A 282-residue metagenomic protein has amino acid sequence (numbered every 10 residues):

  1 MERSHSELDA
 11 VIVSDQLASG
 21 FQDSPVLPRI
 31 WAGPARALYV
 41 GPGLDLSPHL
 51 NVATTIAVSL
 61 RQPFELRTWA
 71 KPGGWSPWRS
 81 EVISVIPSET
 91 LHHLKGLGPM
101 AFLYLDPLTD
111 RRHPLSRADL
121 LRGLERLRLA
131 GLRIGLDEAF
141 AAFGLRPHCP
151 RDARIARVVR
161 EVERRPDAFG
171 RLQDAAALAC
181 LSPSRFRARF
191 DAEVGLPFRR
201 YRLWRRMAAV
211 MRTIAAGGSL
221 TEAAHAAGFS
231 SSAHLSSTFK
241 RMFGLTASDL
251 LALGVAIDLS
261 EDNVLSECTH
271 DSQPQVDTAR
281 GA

Functional and structural regions predicted by a protein language model:
M1-A18, A215, S237-A282: …primarily DNA-binding HTH/wHTH and HhH modules…
I12-S116: N-terminal regulatory/effector-sensing and dimerization cores that precede helix-turn-helix DNA-binding domains
Y39-G41, A139-P147, R187-G195: Short, Lys/Arg-enriched N-terminal segment that forms or immediately precedes the first helix of a structured domain
R79-R171, C180: Compact structured core domains
V158-G170, F190, V194, M211-S219 (+2 more regions): Basic, amphipathic alpha-helical hairpins
Q173-R202, A224-D249: Basic/polar phosphate-binding segments, predominantly the helix-turn-helix DNA-binding elements of transcriptional
